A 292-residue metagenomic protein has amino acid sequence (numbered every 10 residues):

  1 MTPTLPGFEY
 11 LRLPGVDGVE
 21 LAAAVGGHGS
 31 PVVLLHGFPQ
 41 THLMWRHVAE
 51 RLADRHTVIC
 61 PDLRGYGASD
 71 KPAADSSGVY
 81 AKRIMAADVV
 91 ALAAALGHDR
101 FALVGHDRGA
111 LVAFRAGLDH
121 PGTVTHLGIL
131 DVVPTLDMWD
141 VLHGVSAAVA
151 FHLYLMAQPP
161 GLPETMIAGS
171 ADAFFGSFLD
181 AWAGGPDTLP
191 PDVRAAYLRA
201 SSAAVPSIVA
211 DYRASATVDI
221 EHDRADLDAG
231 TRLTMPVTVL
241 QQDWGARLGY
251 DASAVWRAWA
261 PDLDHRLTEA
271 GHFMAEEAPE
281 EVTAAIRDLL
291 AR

Functional and structural regions predicted by a protein language model:
T2-R12, L21, P31, M44 (+5 more regions): Flexible "cap/lid" subdomain of the alpha/beta-hydrolase fold that forms the substrate-access gate
V16-V25: A short loop-to-beta-strand scaffold at the N-terminal edge of the catalytic core in hydrolase folds
S30-H36: Short beta-strand element of the alpha/beta-hydrolase
F38-A49: The serine-hydrolase catalytic nucleophile loop
P39, R83, E280: Conserved phosphate-coordination/catalytic loops
H47-H56, A95: A short, Lys/Arg-enriched amphipathic alpha-helix followed by its capping loop at the start of a domain
A270-T283: Catalytic histidine-centered segment of alpha/beta-hydrolase-like enzymes
